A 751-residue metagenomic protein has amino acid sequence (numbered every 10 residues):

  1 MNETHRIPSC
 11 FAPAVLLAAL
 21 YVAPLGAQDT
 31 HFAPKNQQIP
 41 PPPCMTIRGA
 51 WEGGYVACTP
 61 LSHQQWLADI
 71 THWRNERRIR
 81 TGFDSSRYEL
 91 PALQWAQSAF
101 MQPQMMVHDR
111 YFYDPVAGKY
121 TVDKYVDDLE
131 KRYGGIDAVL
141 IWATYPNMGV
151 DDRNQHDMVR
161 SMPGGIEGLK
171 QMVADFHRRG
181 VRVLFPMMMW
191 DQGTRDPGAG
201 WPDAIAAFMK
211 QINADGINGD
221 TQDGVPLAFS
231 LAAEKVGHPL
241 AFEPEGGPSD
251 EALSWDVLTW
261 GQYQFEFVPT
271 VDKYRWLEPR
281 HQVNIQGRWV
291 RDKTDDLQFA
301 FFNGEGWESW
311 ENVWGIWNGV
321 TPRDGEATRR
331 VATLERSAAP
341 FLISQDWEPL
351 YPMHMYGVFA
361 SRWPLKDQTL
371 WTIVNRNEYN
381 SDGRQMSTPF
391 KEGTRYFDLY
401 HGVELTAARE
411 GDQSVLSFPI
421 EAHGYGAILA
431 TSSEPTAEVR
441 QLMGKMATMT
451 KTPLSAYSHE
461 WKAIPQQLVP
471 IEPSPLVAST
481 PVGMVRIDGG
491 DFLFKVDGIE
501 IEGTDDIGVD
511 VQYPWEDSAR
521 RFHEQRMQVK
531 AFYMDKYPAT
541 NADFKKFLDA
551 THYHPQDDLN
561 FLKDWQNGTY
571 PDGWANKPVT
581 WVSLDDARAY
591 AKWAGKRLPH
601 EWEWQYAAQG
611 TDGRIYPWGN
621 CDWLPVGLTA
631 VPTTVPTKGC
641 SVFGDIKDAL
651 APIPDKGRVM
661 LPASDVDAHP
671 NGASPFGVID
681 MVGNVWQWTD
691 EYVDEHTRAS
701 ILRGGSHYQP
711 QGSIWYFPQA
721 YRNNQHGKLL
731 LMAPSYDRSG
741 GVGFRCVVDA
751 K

Functional and structural regions predicted by a protein language model:
Q28, P435-W602, Q609-R614, C640-S641 (+2 more regions): Extended beta-strand/loop cores of jelly-roll/beta-sandwich
T59, L67, H238-G246, D250-Q385 (+1 more regions): Active-site-proximal substrate-binding groove within the catalytic cores of carbohydrate-active enzymes
L61-A117, A143-P146, A478, G483-D488: An acidic-aromatic substrate-binding cleft motif
K124-T144, Q211-A214: Catalytic domains of carbohydrate-active enzymes, especially glycoside hydrolases
G149-D295, F301, W314-R323: Aromatic- and carboxylate-enriched substrate-binding clefts and catalytic-loop regions of carbohydrate-active enzymes
T388-G402: Solvent-exposed beta-hairpin/edge-strand motifs
D412-A447: C-terminal beta-strand-rich structural cap/linker in extracellular carbohydrate-active enzymes
I487, H554, L559-H726, S735-G740: Functional-site microenvironments in short loops/helix caps that host divalent-cation chemistry
